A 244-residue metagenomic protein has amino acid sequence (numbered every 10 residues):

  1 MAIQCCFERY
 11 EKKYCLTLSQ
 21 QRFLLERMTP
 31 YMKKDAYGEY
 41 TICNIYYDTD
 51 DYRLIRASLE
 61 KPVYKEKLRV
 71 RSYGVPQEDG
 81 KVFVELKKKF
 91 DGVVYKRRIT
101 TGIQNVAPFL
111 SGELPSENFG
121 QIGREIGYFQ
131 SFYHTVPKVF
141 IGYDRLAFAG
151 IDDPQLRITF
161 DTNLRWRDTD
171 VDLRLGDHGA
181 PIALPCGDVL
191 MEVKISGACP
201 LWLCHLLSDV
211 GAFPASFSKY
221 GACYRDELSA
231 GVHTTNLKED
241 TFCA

Functional and structural regions predicted by a protein language model:
M1-A244: Phosphate-end processing signature that detects enzymes handling 5′-triphosphorylated RNA and polyphosphate
